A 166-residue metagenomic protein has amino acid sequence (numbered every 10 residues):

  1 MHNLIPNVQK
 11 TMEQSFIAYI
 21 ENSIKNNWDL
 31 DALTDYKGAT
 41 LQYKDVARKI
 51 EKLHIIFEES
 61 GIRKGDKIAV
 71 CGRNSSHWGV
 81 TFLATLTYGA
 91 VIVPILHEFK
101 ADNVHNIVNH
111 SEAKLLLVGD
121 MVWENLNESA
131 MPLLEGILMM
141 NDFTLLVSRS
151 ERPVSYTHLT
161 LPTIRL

Functional and structural regions predicted by a protein language model:
M1-Q14: Flexible, non-catalytic linker and terminal segments flanking ANL/adenylate-forming cores
K10, Y36, C71, L116-G119: Active-site-adjacent beta-strand anchor residues
F16, S23, K49-I50, A130: Hydrophobic/aromatic residues within well-ordered alpha-helical segments
E21, D29-L83, K100-H105: Conserved AMP-binding/adenylate-forming core of the ANL superfamily
E59-S60, T87-P153: Structural core segment of the AMP-binding/adenylate-forming
T81, L126, T157: Aromatic/hydrophobic pocket-lining residues that form π-stacking "cages" and hydrophobic walls in ligand
T157-T163: Conserved small/polar residues in nucleotide/adenosyl-binding loops
